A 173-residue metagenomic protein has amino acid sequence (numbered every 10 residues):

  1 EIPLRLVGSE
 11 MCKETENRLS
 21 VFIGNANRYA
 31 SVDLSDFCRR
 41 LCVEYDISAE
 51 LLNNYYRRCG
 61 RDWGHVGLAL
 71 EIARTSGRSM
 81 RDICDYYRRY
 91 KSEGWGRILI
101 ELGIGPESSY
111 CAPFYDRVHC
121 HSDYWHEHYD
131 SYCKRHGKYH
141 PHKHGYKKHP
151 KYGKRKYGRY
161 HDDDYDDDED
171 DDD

Functional and structural regions predicted by a protein language model:
E1-E14: Single conserved hydrophobic/aromatic residue that forms the stacking wall/gate of nucleotide- or nucleobase-binding
V7, E127, H161-Y165: Exposed, low-complexity/repetitive linear segments and helix-based recognition motifs, biased toward charged/polar
K13-Y132: Mature extracellular/secreted ectodomains of secretory-pathway proteins
H121, H126, D130, K138-K143 (+2 more regions): N-terminal targeting segments with Sec-dependent signals, encompassing both cleavable signal peptides and non-cleavable
H142-Y146, Y152, Y157-D173: Long, acidic low-complexity intrinsically disordered regions
